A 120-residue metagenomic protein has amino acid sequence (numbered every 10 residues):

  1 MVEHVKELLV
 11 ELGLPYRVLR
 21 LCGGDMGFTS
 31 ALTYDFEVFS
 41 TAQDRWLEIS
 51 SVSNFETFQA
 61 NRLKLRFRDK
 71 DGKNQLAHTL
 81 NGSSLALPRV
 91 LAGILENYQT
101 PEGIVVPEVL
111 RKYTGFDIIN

Functional and structural regions predicted by a protein language model:
M1-N120: TRNA-recognition modules of translation machinery and tRNA-sensing kinases, especially anticodon-binding
